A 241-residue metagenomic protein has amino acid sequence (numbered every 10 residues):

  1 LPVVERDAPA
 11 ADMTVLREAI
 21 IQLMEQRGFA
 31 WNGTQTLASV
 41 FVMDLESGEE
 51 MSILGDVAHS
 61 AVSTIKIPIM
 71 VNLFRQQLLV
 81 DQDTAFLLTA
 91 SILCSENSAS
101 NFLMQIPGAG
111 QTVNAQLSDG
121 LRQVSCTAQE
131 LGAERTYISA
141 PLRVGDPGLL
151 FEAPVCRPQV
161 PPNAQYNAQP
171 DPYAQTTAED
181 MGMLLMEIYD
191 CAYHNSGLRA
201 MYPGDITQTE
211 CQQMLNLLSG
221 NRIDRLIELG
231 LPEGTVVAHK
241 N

Functional and structural regions predicted by a protein language model:
L1-A38, M43-S47, F102-N241: Penicillin-recognizing serine hydrolase domain
S39-M43, S52, P68: Soluble periplasmic/extracytoplasmic beta-strand elements of cell-envelope proteins
G48, A58-V80, S91: Active-site SXXK
I53-H59, P170: A short glycine/serine-rich beta->alpha loop
A61-I65, D83, S95, Q116 (+1 more regions): Generic, well-ordered alpha-helical segments
I65-I69, A99, T177-D180: Catalytic-loop motifs flanking and including active-site residues across diverse enzymes
I69, T84-L87, A99, G120 (+1 more regions): Generic hydrophobic, aliphatic-rich segments that mediate packing or membrane embedding
F74-S98, F102, N114, E130: Active-site-proximal loop and beta-strand segments within enzyme catalytic domains
